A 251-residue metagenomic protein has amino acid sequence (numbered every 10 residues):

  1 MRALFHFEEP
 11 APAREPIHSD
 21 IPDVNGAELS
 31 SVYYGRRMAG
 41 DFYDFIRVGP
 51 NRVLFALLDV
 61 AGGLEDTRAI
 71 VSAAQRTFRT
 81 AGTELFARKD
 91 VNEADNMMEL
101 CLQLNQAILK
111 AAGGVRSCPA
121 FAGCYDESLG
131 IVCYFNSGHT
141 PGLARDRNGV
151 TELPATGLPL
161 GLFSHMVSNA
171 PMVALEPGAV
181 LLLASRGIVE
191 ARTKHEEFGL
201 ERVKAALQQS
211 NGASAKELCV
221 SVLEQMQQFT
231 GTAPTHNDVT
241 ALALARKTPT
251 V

Functional and structural regions predicted by a protein language model:
M1-A27, Y34, A39-A56, A61 (+1 more regions): Conserved subregion of the PPM/PP2C metallophosphatase catalytic domain
G63-Q75: Conserved long alpha-helical elements within nucleotide-processing catalytic cores of c-di-GMP signaling and class III
